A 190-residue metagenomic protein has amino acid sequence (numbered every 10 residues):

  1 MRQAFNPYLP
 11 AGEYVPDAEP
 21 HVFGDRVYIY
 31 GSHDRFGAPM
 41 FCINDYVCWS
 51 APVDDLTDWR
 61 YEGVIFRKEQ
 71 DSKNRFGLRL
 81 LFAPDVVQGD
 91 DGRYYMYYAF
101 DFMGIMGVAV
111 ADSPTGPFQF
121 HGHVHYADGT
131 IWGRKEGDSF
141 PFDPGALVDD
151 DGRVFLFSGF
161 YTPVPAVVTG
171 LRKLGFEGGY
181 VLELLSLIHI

Functional and structural regions predicted by a protein language model:
L9-F36, M40, N44: Beta-strand-rich domains and repeat architectures in extracellular enzymes and scaffolds, especially beta-propellers
L9-G12, F76-G77, K135-G137: Surface loop/turn motifs at the tips and blade-to-blade linkers of beta-strand repeat domains
P16-E19, L80-D85, F142-G145: Beta-propeller and closely related beta-sheet repeat lectin domains
V22-G24, Q88-G92, V148-G152: Residue-level detector of Asp-centered blade-edge/turn motifs that repeat once per structural unit in beta-propeller
Y46-V53, V108-S113, E177-S186: Beta-propeller blade signature
V47, P52-D90, D101: Blade-loop segments of beta-propeller domains
M103-D150, G159-L171: Asp-box/WD-like beta-propeller blade repeats and closely related beta-sheet repeat scaffolds
I188-I190: Conserved small/polar residues in nucleotide/adenosyl-binding loops
